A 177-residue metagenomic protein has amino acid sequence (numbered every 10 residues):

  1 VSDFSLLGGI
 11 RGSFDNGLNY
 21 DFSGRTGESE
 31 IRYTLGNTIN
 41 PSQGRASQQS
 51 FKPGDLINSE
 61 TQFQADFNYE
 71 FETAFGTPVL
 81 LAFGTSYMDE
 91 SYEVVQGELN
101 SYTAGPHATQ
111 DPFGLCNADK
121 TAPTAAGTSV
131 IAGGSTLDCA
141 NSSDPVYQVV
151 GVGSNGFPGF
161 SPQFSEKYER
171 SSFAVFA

Functional and structural regions predicted by a protein language model:
V1-A177: Face-selective signature of the C-terminal outer-membrane beta-barrel domain
